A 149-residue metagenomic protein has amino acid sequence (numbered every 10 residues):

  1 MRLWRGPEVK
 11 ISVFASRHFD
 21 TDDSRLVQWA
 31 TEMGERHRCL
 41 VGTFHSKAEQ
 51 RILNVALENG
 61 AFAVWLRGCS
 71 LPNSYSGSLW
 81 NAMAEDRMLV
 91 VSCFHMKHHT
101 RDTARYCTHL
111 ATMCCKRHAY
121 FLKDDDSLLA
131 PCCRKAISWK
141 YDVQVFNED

Functional and structural regions predicted by a protein language model:
M1-D149: Glycine-biased, small-residue-rich flexible motifs in mid-sequence functional cores and linkers
